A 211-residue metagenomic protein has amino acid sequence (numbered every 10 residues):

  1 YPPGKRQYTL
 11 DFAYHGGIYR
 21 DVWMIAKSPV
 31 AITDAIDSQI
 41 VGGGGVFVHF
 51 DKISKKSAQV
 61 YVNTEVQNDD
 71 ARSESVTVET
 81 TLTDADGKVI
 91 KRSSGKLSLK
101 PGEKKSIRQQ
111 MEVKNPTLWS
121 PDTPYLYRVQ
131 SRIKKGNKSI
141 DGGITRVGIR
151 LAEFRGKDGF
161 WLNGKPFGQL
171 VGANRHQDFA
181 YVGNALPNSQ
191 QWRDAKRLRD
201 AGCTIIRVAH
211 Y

Functional and structural regions predicted by a protein language model:
Y1-H210: Secreted/periplasmic carbohydrate-active enzymes, especially glycoside hydrolases
